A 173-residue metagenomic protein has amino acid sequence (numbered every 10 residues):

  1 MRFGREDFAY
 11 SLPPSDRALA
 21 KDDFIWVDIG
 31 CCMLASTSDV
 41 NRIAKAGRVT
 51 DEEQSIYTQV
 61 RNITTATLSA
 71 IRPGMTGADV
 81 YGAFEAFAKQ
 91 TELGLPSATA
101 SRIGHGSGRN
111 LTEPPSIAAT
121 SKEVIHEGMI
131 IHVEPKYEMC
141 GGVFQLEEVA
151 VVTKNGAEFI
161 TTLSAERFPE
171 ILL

Functional and structural regions predicted by a protein language model:
M1-L173: Active-site neighborhoods and metal-handling regions in enzymes and metal-associated proteins
